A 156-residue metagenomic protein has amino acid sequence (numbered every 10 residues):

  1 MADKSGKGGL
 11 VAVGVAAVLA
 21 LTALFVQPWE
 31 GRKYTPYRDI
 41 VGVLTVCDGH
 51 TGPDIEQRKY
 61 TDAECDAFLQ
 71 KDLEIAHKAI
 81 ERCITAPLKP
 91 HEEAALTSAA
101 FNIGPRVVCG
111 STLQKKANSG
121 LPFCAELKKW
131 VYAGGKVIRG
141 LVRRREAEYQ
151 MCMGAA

Functional and structural regions predicted by a protein language model:
M1-V43, H50-I55, K59-K71, H77 (+2 more regions): Long, amphipathic alpha-helical surface segments
C47-H50, A99-F101: Active-site-proximal beta-strand/loop segments in catalytic clefts of secreted hydrolases
R82-A95, A99: Short, structured surface segments that line ligand/substrate-binding pockets
